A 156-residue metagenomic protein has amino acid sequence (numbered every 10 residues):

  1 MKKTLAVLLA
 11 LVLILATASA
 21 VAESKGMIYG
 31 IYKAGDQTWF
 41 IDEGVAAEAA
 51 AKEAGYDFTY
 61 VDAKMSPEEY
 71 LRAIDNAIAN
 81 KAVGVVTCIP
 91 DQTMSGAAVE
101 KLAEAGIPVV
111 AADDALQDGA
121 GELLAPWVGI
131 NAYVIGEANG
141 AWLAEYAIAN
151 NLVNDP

Functional and structural regions predicted by a protein language model:
M1-L9: Positively charged n-region of N-terminal signal peptides that target proteins for export
T4, L13, A20-P156: A residue-level marker of the well-folded mature domains of exported/periplasmic proteins
